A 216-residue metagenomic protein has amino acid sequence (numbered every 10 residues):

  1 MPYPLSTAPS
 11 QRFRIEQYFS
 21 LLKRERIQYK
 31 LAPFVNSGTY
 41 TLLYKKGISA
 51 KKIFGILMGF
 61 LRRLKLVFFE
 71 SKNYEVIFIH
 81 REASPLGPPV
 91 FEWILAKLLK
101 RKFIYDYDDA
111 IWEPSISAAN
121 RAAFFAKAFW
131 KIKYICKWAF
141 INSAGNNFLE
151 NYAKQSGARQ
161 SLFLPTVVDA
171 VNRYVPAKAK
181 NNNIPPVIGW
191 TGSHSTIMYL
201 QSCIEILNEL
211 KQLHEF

Functional and structural regions predicted by a protein language model:
P2-Y74: N-terminal strand-loop element at the rim of the active site of nucleotide-sugar-dependent glycosyltransferases
Y3, E82, N147: Flexible loop residues that form catalytic and substrate-binding hotspots at small-molecule/glycan-binding clefts
S6-E25, K30-L31, D169-F216: Conserved catalytic-core segment of nucleotide-activated headgroup transferases in glycan assembly
P33, I104, I111, K137-V175 (+1 more regions): Donor nucleotide-sugar binding/catalytic pocket of nucleotide-sugar-dependent glycosyltransferases
V35-A50, F103-K133, T166, V171-Y174 (+2 more regions): Acceptor-binding helix/loop patch of EC 2.4 sugar-transfer enzymes, predominantly nucleotide-sugar-dependent
L61-Y74, G87-D106, I111-E113, A122-N142: Membrane-proximal helix-turn-helix segments that form the acceptor-binding/catalytic region of lipid-linked
I77, N142, I188: Receiver (REC) domain switch-region micro-motif
I79-L86: Short His-centered aromatic/hydrophobic patch
